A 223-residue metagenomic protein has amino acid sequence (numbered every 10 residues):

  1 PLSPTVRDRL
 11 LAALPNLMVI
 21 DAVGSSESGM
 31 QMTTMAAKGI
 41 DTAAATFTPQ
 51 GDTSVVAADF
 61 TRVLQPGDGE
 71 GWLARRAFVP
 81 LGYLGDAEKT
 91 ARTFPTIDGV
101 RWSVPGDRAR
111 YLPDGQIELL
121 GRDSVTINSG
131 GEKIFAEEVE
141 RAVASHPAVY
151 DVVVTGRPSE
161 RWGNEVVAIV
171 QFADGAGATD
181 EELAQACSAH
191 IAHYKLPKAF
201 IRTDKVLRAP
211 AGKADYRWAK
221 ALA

Functional and structural regions predicted by a protein language model:
T5-Q116, D123-T126, V139-E140: Conserved AMP-binding/adenylate-forming
A13, F47-P49, S145-A148, L196: Short, structurally constrained coil/turn elements that cap an alpha-helix or connect an alpha-helix to the following
L17, Y150, K198: Short acidic/polar active-site loop segments enriched in Thr and Asp
I20, F200-T203: General small-molecule cofactor/ligand-binding pocket signal
G24, R76, L81-G82, R92 (+5 more regions): AMP-binding/adenylate-forming catalytic core of the ANL superfamily
P49-T53, E70-G71, N164-V166, K198 (+1 more regions): Change "...and in nucleic-acid phosphodiester-cleaving endonucleases..." to "...and in nucleic-acid processing enzymes
A87, A221-A223: Acidic/polar alpha-helix N-cap and adjacent early helical turns within long charge-rich amphipathic helices/linkers
